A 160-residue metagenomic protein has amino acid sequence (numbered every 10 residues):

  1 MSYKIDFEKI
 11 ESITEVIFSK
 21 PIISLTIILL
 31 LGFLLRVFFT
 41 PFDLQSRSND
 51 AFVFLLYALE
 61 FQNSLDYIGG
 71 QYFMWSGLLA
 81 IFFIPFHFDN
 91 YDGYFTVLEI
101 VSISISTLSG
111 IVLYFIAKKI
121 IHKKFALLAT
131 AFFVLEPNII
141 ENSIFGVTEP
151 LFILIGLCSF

Functional and structural regions predicted by a protein language model:
M1-F38: Start-transfer (signal-anchor) and selected internal transmembrane alpha helices of multi-pass inner/ER membrane
T26, L30, V97-I120, C158-S159: Transmembrane-helix motifs of polytopic, lipid-linked glycan transferases
G32-L35, A129-V134, E141: Short helix- or helix-capping micro-motifs that position conserved polar/aromatic residues at function-defining sites
F42-L55, D66-F82, D92-G93: Extracytoplasmic catalytic/substrate-binding loops of multi-pass membrane glycan-assembly enzymes
L55, L59, L79, F83 (+3 more regions): Hydrophobic transmembrane alpha-helices
F73, G77, F88-I111, N142 (+1 more regions): Loop-to-helix entry region of an early transmembrane alpha helix in multi-pass inner-membrane enzymes
L113-L135, I153-L154: Transmembrane-helix signature of polytopic, membrane-embedded enzymes that assemble or transfer cell-envelope glycans
N138, I144-L151: Short acidic/glycine- and proline-prone juxtamembrane loop motifs at membrane-interface regions of multi-pass membrane
